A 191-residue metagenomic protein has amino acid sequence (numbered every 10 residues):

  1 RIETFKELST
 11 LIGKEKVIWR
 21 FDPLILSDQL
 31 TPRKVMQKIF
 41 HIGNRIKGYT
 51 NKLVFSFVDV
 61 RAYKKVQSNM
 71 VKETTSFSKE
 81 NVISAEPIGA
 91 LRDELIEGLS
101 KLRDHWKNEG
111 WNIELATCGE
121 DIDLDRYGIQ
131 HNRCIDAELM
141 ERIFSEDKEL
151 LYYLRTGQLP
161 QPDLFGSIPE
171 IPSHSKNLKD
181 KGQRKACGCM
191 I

Functional and structural regions predicted by a protein language model:
R1-G98, L102: Conserved AdoMet/S-adenosylmethionine-binding subsite of the radical SAM
I83-I191: C-terminal accessory extensions appended to soluble enzyme cores
